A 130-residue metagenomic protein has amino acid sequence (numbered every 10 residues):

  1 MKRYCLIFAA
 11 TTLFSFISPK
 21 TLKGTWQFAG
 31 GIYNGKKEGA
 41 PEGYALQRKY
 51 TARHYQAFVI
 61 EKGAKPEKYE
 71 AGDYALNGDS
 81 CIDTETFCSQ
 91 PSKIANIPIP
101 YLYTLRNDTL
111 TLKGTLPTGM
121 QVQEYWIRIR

Functional and structural regions predicted by a protein language model:
Y4-L13: Sec-dependent N-terminal signal peptides
L13-Y69, I82-R130: Lipid interaction determinants
G72: Phosphoinositide-binding peripheral membrane targeting modules
